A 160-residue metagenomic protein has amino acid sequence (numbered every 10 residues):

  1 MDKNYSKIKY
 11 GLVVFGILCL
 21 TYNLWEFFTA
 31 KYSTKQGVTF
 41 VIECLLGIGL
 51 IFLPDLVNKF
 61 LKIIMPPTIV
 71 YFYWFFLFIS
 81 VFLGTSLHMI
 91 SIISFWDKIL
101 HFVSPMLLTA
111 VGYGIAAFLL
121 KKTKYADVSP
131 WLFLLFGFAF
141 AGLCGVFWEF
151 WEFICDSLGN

Functional and structural regions predicted by a protein language model:
M1-M89, Y113-F138, G159-N160: Terminal transmembrane helix and immediately flanking juxtamembrane interfaces of multi-pass membrane proteins
L87-H88, I92-D97, G142-N160: Interfacial helix-loop-helix junctions of multi-pass membrane proteins
S94-G114: Membrane-interface loop-to-helix entry segments
